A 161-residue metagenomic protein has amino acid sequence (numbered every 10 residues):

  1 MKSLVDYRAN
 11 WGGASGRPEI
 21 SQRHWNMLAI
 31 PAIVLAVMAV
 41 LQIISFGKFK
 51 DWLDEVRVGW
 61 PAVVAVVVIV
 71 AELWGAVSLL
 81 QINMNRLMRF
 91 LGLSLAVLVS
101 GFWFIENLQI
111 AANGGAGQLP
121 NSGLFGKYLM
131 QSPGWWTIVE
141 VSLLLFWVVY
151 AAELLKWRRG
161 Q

Functional and structural regions predicted by a protein language model:
M1-Q161: Membrane-interface extramembranous regions
